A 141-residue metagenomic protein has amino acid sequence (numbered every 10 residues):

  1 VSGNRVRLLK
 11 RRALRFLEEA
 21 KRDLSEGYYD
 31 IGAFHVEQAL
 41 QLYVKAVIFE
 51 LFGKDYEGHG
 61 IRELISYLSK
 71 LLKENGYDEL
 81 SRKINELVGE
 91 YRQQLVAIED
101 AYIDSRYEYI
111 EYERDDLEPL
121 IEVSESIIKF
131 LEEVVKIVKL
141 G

Functional and structural regions predicted by a protein language model:
V1-G141: Terminal alpha-helical segments
